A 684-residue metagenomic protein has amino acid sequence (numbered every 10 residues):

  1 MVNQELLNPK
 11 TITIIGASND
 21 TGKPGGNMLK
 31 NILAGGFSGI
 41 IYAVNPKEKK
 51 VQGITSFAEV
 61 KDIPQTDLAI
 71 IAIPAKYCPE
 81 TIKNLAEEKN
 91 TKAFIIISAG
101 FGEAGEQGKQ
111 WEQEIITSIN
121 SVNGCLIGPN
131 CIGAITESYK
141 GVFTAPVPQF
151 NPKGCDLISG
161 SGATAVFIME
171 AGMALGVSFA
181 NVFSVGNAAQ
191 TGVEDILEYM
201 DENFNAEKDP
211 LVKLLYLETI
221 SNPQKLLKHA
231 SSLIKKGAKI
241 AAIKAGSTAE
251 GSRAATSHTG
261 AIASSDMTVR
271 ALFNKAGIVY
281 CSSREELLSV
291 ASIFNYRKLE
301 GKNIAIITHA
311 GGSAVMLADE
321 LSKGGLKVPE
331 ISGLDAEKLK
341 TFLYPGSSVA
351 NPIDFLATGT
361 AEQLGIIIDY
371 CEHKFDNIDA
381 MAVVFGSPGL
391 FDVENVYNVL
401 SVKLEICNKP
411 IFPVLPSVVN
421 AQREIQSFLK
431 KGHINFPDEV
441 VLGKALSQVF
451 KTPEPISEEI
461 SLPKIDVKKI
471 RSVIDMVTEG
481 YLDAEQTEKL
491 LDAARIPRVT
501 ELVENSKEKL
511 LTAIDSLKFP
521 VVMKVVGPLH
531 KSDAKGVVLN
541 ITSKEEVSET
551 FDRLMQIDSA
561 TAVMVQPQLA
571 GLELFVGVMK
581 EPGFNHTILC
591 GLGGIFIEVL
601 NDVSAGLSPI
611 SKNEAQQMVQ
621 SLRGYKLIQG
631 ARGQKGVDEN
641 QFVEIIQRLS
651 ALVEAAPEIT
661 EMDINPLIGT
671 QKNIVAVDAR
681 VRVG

Functional and structural regions predicted by a protein language model:
M1-G684: Catalytic-core regions of core metabolic enzymes, especially those transforming organic acids/acyl-group intermediates
